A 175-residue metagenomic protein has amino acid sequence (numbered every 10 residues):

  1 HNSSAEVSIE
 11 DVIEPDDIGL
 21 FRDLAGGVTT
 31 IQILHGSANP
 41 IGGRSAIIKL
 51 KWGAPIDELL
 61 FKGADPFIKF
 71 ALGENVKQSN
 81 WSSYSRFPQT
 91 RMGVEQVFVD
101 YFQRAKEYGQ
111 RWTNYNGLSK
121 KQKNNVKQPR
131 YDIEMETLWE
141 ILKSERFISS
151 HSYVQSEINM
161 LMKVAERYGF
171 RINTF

Functional and structural regions predicted by a protein language model:
H1-F21: Aromatic/His-enriched, Gly/Pro-containing loop or helix-boundary segments that lie immediately adjacent to catalytic
G19, L24-R171: Polyanionic/metal-chelating signatures
T174-F175: Short internal beta-strands
